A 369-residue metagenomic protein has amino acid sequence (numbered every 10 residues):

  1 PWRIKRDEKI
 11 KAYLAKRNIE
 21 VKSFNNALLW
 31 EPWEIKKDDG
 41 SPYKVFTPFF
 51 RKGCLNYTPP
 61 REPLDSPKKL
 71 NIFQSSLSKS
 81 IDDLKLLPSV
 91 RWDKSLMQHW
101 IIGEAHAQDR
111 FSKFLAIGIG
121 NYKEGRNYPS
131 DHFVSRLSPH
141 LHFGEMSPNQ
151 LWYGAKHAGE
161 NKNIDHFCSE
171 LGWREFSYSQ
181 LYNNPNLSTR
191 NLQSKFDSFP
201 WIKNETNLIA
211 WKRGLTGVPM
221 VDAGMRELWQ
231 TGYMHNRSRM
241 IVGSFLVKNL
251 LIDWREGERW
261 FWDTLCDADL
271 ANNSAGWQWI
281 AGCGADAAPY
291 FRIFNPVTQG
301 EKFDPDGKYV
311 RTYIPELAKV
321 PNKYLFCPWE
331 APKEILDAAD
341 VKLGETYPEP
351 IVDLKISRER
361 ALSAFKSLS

Functional and structural regions predicted by a protein language model:
P1-R61, N163, R226, N272 (+3 more regions): Trp/Phe/Arg-rich N-terminal binding region typifying the photolyase-homology
I4, I10, I19, L28 (+16 more regions): Weak global preference for isoleucine
R6, L28, E34-K37, F50 (+10 more regions): Short, isolated positions within intrinsically disordered regulatory regions of eukaryotic proteins
K9-I10, W30-I35, N56, Q98 (+6 more regions): Intrinsically disordered, low-complexity boundary segments flanking structured domains
K11-Y13, L77, L87, G103-H106 (+5 more regions): Generic detector of short, locally flexible boundary/turn motifs and exposed helical patches
L28-E31, V90, Q98, F199 (+4 more regions): Short, low-complexity intrinsically disordered segments
S41-K195, D304, K308-S369: Glycine/tryptophan-enriched, flexible segments
Y128, H132-N322: Active-site-proximal binding-pocket segments
